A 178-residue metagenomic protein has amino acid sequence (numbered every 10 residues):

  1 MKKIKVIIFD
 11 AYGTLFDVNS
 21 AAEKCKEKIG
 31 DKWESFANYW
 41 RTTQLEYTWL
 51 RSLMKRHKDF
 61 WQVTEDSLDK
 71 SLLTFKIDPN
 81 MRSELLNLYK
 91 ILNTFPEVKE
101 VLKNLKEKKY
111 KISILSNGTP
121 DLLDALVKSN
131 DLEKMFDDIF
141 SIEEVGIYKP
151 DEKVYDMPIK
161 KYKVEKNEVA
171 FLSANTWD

Functional and structural regions predicted by a protein language model:
M1-L45: Active-site neighborhood of HAD-like aspartate-dependent phosphohydrolases
K5, K111-S113, D137, E168: Structural signature of beta-strand start/N-cap positions in the alpha/beta core of ABC transporter nucleotide-binding
A22-E23, A37, R41, W61 (+2 more regions): An amphipathic alpha-helix signature
T48-S83: A metal-dependent, Asp-based hydrolase signature
H57, W61-Q62, P79-I114, D124 (+1 more regions): Short, acidic loop-to-helix structural element flanking the phosphoryl-transfer center in phosphate-processing enzymes
T119-A170: Substrate-recognition "cap/lid" segment bordering the active-site pocket of phosphatases
V154, A174-D178: Acidic, divalent-metal-coordinating active-site segment for phosphoryl/phosphodiester hydrolysis, typified by short
